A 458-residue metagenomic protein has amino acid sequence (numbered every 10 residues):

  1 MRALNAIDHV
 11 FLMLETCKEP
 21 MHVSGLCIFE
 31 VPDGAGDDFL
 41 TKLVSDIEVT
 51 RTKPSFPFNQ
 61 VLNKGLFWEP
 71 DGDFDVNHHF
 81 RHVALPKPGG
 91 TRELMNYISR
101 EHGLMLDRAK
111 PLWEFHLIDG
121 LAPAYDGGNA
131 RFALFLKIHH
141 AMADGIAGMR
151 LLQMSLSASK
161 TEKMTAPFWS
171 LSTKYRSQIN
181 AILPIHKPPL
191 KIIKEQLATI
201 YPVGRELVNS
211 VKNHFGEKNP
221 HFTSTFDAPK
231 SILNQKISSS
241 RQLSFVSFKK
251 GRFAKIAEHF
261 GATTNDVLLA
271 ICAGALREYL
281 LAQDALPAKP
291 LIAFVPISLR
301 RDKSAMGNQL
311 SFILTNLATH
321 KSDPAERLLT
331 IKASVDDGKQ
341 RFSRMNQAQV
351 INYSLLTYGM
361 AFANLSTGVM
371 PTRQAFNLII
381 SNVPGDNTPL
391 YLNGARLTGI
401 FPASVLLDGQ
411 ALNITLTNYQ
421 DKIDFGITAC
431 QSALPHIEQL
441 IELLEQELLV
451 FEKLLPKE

Functional and structural regions predicted by a protein language model:
M1-H22: Generic start-of-chain signal for non-secretory N-termini
M1-I7, L26-G36, S45-T52, F58-Q410 (+1 more regions): Soluble acyl-CoA-dependent acyltransferase catalytic core bearing the H(X)4D motif
